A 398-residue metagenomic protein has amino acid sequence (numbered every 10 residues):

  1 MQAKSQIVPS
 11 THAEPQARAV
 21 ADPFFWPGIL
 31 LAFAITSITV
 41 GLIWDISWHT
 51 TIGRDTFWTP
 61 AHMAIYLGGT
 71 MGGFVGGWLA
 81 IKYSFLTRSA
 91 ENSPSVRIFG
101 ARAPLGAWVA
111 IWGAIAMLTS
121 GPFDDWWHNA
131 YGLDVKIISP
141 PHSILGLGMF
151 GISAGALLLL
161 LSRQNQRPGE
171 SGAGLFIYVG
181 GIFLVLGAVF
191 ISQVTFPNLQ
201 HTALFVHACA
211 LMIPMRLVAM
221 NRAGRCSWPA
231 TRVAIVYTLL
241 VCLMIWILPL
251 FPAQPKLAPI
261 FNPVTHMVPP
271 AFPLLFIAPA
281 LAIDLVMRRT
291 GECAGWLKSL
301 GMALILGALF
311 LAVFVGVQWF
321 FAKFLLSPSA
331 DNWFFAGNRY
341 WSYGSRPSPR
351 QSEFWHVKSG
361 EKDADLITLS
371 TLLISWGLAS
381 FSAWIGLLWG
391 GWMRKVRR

Functional and structural regions predicted by a protein language model:
Q2-A3, M63-K82, I144-L159, V206-R225 (+2 more regions): Hydrophobic cores of alpha-helical transmembrane segments in multi-pass inner/ER membrane proteins, independent
Q2-F24, F85-L105, R163-A173, K395-R398: Membrane-interfacial, low-structure loops and terminal tails that flank and connect transmembrane helices in multi-pass
Q2-F74: N-terminal signal-anchor module of multipass membrane proteins
P23-T36, G100-I115, Q166-G180, R225-Y237 (+2 more regions): Membrane-interfacial loop-to-transmembrane alpha-helix junctions, especially the N-terminal start
S37-L42, A116-F123, I182-Q193, V236-P249 (+1 more regions): Aromatic-anchored segments of alpha-helical transmembrane domains
I43-M63, F123-S143, V189-A208, I247-H266 (+2 more regions): Membrane-interface interhelical loops and short amphipathic "cap" helices that link adjacent transmembrane segments
P94-A110, P122-Y178, I191-T202: Membrane-interface helix-loop-helix junctions at boundaries between adjacent transmembrane segments
R232-D284, E292-W384: Alpha-helical transmembrane segments of multi-pass membrane proteins
